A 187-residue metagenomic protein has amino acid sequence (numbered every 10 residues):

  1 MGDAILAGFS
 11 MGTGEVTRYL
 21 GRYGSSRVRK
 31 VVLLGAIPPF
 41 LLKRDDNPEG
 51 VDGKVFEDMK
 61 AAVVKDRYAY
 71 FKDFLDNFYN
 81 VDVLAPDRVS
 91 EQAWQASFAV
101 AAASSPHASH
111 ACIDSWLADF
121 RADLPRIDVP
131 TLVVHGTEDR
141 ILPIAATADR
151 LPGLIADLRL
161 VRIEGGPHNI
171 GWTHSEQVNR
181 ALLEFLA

Functional and structural regions predicted by a protein language model:
M1-S10: Alpha/beta-hydrolase fold nucleophile elbow
S10-M11, G35: Catalytic nucleophile serine of serine hydrolases, specifically the conserved "nucleophile elbow" pentapeptide
T17-K65: Flexible "cap/lid" loop of the alpha/beta hydrolase fold
P39-G50, A61-P125: Conserved alpha/beta-hydrolase catalytic His-Asp/Glu region
I127, V133-H135, D139: Short beta-strand/loop motif that positions the catalytic acidic residue of the alpha/beta-hydrolase fold
T137-R140, G165-P167: Acidic beta-to-alpha connecting loop that harbors the catalytic carboxylate
R140-A146: Conserved alpha/beta-hydrolase "acid-adjacent" motif
A156-A187: Catalytic active-site module of serine/aspartate enzymes centered on a nucleophile-bearing elbow/loop
